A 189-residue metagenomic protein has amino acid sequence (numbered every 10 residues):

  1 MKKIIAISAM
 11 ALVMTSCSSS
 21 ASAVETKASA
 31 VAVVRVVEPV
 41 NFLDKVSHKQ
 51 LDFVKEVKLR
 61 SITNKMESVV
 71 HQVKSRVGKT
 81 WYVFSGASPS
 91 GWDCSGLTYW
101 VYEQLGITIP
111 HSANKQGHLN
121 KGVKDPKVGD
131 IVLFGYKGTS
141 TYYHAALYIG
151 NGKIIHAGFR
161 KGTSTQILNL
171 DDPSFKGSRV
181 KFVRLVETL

Functional and structural regions predicted by a protein language model:
I4-S8, S18-K45, N114, N120 (+2 more regions): Aromatic- and glycine-rich peptidoglycan recognition patches
L43-V73: N-terminal hydrophobic or amphipathic helices/low-complexity stretches enriched in small/hydrophobic/Pro/Gly
S75-V128, Y136, S178: Catalytic cysteine-centered active-site loop
P110, S140-Y143: Short, surface-exposed coil-to-beta transition loops
Y136-K137, P173: Short Gly/Pro-enriched turn/cap motifs at secondary-structure boundaries
